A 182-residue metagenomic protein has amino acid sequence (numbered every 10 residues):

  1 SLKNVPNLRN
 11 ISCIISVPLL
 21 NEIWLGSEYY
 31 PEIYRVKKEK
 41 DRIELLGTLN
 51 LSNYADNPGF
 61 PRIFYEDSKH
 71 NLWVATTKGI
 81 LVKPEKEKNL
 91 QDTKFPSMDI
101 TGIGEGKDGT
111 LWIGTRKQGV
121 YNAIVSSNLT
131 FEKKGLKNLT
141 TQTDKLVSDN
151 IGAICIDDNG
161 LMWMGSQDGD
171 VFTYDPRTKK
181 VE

Functional and structural regions predicted by a protein language model:
S1-E182: Carboxylate-rich, polar loop motifs that coordinate divalent cations or form catalytic acidic clusters
